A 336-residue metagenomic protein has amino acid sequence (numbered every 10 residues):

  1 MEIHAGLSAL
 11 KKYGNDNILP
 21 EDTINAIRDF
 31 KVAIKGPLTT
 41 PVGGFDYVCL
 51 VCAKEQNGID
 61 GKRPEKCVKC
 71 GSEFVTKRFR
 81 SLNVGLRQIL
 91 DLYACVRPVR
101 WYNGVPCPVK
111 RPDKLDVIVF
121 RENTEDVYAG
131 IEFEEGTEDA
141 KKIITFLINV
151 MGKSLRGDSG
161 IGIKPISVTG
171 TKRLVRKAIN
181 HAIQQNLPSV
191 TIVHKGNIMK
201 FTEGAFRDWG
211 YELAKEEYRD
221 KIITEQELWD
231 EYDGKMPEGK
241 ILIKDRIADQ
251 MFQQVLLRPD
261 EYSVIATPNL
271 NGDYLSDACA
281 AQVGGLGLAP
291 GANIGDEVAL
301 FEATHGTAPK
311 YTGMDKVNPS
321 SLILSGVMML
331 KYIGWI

Functional and structural regions predicted by a protein language model:
M1-S8: A short beta-strand-loop structural module common to alpha/beta enzyme folds
A9-K12, F252-I336: Glycine-rich phosphate/nucleotide-binding loop
K11-A53, K66-V150, G160-I161, L270-Y274: N-terminal glycine-rich phosphate/adenylate-binding segment common to multiple enzyme folds
K11-N25, D29, I222-Y262: A structured beta-alpha segment of the ubiquitous adenosine-cofactor-binding alpha/beta core
N25-I27, I59, Q88-I89, P108-D113 (+7 more regions): Solvent-exposed alpha-helices and their adjacent loops that cap or buttress functional pockets in soluble metabolic
N57-K66: Short linker/helix segments within small regulatory modules
K142, F146-R246: Glycine-rich phosphate/diphosphate-binding loop of Rossmann-like nucleotide-binding domains
